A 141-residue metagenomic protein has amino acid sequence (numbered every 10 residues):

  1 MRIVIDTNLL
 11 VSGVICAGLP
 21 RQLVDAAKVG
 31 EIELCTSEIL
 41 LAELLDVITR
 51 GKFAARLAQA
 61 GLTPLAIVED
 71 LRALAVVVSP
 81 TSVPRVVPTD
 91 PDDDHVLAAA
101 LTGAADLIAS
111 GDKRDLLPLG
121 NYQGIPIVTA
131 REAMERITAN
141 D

Functional and structural regions predicted by a protein language model:
M1-T36: Short, well-structured N-terminal submotif of metal-dependent ribonuclease cores
N8-L9, I39, R114, E132: Alpha-helix/helix-capping structural signal
V11-G13, L57, V83-T89: Short, flexible loop segments at the rims of nucleotide/cofactor-binding pockets, characterized by
V14-I15, A27, I48, G120 (+1 more regions): Short, flexible helix/strand-to-coil boundary loops that buttress conserved ligand/catalytic motifs in alpha/beta
G18, C35, L62, V87 (+1 more regions): Residues at secondary-structure transition points
K28-V83: PIN-domain endoribonuclease scaffold, especially VapC-family toxins
A73-L107: Active-site neighborhoods of divalent-metal-dependent phosphate/nucleic-acid chemistry enzymes
L101-L107, K113-D141: Acidic, PIN/NYN-like endoribonuclease modules and their adjacent C-terminal/linker elements
